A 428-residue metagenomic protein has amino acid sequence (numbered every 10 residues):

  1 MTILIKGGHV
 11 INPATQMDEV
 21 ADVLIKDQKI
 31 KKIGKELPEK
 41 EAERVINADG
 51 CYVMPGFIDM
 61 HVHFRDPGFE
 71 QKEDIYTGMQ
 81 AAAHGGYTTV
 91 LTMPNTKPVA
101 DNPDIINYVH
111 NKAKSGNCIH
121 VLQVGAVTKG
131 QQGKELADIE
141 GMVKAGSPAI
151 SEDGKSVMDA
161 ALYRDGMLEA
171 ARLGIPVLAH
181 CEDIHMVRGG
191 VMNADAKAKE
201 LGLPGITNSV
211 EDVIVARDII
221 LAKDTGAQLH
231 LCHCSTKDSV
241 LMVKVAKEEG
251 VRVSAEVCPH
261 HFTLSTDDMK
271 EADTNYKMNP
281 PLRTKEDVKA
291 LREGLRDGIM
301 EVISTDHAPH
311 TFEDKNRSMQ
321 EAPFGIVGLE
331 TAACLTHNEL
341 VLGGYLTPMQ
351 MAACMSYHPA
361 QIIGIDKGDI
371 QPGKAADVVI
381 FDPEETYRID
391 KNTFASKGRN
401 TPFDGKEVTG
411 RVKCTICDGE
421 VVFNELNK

Functional and structural regions predicted by a protein language model:
M1-P55: Histidine-rich, glycine-flanked metal-binding segment
G8, V23, Q28, G50 (+16 more regions): Divalent metal-coordination and catalytic microenvironments
A48-A113: Metal-associated gating/positioning segment near the N- to mid-region
M60-E73, T96, L122-E135, P204-N208: Active-site mouth loops of central-metabolism enzymes
P103-H120, L168-A179: Alpha-helix-loop-beta-strand connector modules within alpha/beta enzyme cores
K134-I303: Histidine/acidic residue-rich metal-binding segments in metalloenzymes
E200-Q228, N275, R296-I303, A308-P383: His/Asp/Glu-enriched, well-ordered alpha-helical/loop segment that forms or immediately abuts the divalent-metal
S318-E321, A375-K428: C-terminal cap of metal-dependent C-N hydrolases
